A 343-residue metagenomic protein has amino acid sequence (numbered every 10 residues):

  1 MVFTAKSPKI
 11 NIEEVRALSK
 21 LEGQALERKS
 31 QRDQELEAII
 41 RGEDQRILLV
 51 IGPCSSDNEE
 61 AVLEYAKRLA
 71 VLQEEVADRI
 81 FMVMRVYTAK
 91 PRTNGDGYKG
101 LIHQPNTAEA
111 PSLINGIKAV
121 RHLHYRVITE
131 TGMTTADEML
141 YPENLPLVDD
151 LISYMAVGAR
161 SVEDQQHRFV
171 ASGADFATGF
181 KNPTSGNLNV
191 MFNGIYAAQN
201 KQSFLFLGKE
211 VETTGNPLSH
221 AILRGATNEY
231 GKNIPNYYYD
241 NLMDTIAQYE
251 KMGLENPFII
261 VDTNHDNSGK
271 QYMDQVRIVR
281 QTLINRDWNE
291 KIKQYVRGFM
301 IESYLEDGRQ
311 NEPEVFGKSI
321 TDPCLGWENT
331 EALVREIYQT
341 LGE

Functional and structural regions predicted by a protein language model:
M1-R41: N- or domain-start disorder-to-order transition segments that initiate the globular core
E37-Q45, K251-N256: Glycine-rich phosphate/diphosphate-binding loops that line cofactor/substrate pockets in enzymes
L48-A61, D322: Conserved phosphate/anionic-ligand binding catalytic regions in large, soluble enzymes, centered on
G52, V261, G326: Conserved, mostly hydrophobic/aromatic
A66, R79-D244, H265-K270, Q275-Q281 (+3 more regions): Active-site-facing alpha/beta catalytic cores
T245-E250: Redox- and metal-dependent alpha/beta enzyme cores, enriched for Fe-S-associated oxidoreductases and cofactor-handling
S303-L341: Internal helix-turn-beta structural module
